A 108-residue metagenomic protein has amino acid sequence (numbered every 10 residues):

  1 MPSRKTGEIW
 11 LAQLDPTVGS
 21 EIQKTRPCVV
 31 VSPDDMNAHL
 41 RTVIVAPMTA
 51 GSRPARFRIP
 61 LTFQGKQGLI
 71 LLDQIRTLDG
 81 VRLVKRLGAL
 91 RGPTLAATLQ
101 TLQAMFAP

Functional and structural regions predicted by a protein language model:
M1-P108: Conserved functional hotspots at enzyme active or ligand-binding sites that engage polyanionic ligands
